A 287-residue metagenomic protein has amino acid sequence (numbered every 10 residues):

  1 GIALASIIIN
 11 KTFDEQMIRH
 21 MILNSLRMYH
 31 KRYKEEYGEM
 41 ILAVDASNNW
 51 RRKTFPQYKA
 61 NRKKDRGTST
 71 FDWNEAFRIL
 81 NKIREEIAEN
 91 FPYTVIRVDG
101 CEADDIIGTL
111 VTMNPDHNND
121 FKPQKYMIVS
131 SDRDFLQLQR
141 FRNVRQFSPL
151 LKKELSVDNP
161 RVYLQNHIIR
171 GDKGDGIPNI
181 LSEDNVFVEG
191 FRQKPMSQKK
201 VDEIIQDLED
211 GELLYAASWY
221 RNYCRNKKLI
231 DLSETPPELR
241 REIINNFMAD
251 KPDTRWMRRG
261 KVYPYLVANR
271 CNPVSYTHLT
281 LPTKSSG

Functional and structural regions predicted by a protein language model:
G1-M127, Q137-K153, D231, P237-E238 (+1 more regions): Noncatalytic, basic helical substrate-engagement surface that gates or grips nucleic-acid strands
S131-F135: Short, polar loop motifs at secondary-structure junctions
S148-R170: Glycine- and acidic-residue-rich phosphate-binding/metal-coordinating active-site segment common to enzymes that handle
L164-A216: Helix-hairpin-helix
I204-N246: Phosphate-backbone recognition surface of nucleic-acid-processing proteins
Y265, N269-S275: Catalytic core of IPPT-family isopentenyl/dimethylallyl transferases that prenylate adenosine-containing substrates
T277-T283: Conserved small/polar residues in nucleotide/adenosyl-binding loops
